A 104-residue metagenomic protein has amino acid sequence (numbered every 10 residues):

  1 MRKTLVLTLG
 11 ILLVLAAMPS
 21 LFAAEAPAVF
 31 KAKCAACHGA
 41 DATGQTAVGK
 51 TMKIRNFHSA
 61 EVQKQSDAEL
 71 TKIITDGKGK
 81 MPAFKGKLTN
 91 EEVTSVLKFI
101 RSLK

Functional and structural regions predicted by a protein language model:
M1-T4, L9: Positively charged n-region of N-terminal signal peptides that target proteins for export
L5, M18-A23: Sec/Tat signal peptide C-region and signal peptidase I cleavage site
L12-A16: Hydrophobic alpha-helical segments of integral membrane proteins
A24, K64, K87-E91: Soluble non-cytosolic domains of exported or imported proteins
P27-K53, K78-K80, S102-K104: Periplasmic/extracellular electron-transfer cofactor-ligation site, primarily the c-type cytochrome heme-c attachment
T43-K72: Gly/Gly-Pro-rich "capping" loops immediately C-terminal to redox-active cysteine motifs in periplasmic/lumenal
I73-I74, G86-K104: C-terminal capping alpha-helices of c-type cytochrome domains
